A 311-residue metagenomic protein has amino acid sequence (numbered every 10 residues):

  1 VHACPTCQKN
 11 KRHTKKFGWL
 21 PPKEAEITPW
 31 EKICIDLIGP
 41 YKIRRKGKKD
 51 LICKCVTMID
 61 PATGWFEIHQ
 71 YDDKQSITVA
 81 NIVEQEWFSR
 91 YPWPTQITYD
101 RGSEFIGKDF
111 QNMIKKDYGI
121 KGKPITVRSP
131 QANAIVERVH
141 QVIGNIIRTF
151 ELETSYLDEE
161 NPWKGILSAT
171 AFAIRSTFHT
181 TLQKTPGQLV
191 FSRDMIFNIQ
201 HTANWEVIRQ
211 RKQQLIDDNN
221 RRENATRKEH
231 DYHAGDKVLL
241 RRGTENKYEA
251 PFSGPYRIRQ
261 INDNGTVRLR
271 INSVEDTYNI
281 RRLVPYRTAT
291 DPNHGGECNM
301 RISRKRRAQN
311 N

Functional and structural regions predicted by a protein language model:
H2-C7, K11-T14, K32-C34, P94 (+2 more regions): Domain-scale segment recognizer with a strong primary affinity for retroviral/LTR-retrotransposon integrase
K16-C34: Structured nucleic-acid-interacting core domains from mobile-element enzymes and related host factors, especially RNase
G18-P21, I38-R44, I52-K54, I82-Q85 (+4 more regions): Eukaryotic intrinsically disordered and solvent-exposed regulatory patches
P29-E67, D72, E245: An active-site-proximal beta-strand-loop segment
L51, I68-R90: Active-site beta-loop-alpha junctions of metal-dependent nucleic acid enzymes, especially the RNase H-like/DDE
C55-M58, V83, Y99, A132: C-terminal structured domain segments across diverse proteins
T63-E67, R90-Q96: Short, surface-exposed connector motifs at secondary-structure boundaries
V79-V83, W87, T98, G107-F110 (+1 more regions): Extended, hydrophobic alpha-helical segments in both membrane/secreted and soluble proteins
